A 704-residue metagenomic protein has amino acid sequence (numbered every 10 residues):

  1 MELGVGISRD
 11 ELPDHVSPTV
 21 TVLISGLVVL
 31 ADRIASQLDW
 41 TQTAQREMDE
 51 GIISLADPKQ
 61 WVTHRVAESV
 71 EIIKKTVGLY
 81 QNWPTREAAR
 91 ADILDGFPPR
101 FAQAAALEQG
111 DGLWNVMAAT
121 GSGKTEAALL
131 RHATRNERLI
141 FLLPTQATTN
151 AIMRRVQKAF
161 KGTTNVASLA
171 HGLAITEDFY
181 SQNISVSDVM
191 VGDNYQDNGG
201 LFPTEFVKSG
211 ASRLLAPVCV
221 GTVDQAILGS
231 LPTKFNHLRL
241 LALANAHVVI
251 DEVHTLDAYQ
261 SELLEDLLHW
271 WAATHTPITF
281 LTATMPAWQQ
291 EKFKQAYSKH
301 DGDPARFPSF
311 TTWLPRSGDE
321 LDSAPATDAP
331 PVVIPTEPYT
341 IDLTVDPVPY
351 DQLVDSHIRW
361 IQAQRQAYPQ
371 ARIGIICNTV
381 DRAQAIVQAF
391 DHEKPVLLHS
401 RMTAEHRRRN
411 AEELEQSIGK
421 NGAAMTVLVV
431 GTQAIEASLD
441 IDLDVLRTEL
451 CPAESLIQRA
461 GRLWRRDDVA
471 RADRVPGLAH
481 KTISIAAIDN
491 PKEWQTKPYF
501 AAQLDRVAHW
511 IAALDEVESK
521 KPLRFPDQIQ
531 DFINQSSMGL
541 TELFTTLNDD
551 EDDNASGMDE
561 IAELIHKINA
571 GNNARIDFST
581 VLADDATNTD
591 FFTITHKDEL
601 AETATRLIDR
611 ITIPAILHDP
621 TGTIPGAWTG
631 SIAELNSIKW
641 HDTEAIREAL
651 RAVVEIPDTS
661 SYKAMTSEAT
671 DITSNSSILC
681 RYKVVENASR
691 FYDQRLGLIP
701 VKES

Functional and structural regions predicted by a protein language model:
M1-T85, T659, M665-L679: N-terminal accessory nucleic-acid engagement/regulatory domains that precede and modulate ATP-driven motor cores
G110-R131, L256: Walker A/P-loop
R138-F160, L169-I175, M285-Q289, V380: Conserved Walker A/P-loop ATP-binding site and its immediately adjacent core in helicase/helicase-like ATPase domains
V156-P217, V223-Q225: A substrate-engagement module of RecA-like helicase motors
S212-S230, G422-E436: Conserved two-lobed SF2 helicase motor
L238-H247, H254-D328: Post-DEXD/H (motif II) to motif III coupling segment of the RecA-like Helicase ATP-binding lobe
Q290, V348-I376, D381-S417, R447-S704: C-terminal helicase lobe and adjacent C-terminal extensions/tails of nucleic-acid helicase motors
H300-A385: Conserved interdomain linker/interface between the two RecA-like ATPase lobes of SF2 helicase motors
